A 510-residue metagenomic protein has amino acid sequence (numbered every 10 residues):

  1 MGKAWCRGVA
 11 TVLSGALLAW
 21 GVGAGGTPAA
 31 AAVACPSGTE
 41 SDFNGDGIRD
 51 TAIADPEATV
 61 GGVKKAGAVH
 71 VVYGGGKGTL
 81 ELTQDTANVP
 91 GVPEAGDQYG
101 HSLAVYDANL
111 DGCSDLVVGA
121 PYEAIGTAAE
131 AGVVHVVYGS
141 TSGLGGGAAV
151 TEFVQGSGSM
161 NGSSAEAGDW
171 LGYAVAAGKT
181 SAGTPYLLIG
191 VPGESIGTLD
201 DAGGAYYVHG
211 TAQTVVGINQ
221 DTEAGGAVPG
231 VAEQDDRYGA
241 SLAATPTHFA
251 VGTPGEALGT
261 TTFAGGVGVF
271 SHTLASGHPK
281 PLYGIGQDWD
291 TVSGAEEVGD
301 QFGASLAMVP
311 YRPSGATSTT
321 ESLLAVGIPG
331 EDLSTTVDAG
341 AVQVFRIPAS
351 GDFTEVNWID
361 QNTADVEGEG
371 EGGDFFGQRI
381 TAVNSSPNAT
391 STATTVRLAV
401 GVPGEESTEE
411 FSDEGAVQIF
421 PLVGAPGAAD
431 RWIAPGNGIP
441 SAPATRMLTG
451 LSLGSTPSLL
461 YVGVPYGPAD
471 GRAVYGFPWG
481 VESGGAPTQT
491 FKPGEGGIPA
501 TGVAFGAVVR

Functional and structural regions predicted by a protein language model:
M1-S14: N-terminal export and membrane-targeting signals
G15, A19, G23, F43 (+6 more regions): N-terminal membrane-targeting/anchoring modules of bacterial envelope and secretion proteins
L17-A24, P28-T39, V71-Q98, V136-D169 (+6 more regions): Blade-edge motifs of beta-propeller repeat domains
A32-R49, A54, G100-C113, G172-L188 (+7 more regions): Beta-propeller blade termini
A54, G119-P121, L188-P192, G252-P254 (+3 more regions): Residue-level marker for isolated small/hydroxyl-bearing positions within beta-strands of beta-sheet-rich domains
E57-G62, Y122-T127, G193-T198, G255-T260 (+3 more regions): Short glycine/acidic-enriched loop and turn motifs that connect beta-strands
G67-V71, G132-V136, G203-Y207, G265-V269 (+3 more regions): A short loop-to-beta-strand structural motif that recurs across blades of beta-propeller domains
S102, A174, S241, G252-T253 (+9 more regions): Tandem-repeat architecture and repeat-register "anchor" residues
